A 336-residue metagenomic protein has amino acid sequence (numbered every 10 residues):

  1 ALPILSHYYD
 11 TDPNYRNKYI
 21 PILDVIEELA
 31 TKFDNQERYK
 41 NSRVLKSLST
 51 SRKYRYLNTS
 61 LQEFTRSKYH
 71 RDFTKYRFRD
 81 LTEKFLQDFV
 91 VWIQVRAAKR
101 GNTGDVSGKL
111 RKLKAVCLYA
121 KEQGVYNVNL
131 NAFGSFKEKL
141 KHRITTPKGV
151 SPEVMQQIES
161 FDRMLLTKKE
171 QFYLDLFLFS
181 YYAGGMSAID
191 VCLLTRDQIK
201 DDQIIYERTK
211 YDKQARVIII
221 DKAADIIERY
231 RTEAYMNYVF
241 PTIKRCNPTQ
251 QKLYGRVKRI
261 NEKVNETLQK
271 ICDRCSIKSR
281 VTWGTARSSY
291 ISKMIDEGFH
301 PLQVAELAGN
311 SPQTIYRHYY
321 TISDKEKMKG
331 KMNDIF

Functional and structural regions predicted by a protein language model:
A1-E28, K32, K40-R43: N-terminal helical hairpins
A30-S49, N58-T145, F161-M164: N-terminal core-binding DNA-recognition domain of tyrosine recombinases/integrases
S107, A132-A188, C192: Basic, Lys/Arg- and aromatic-enriched nucleic-acid-binding interface segment
S135, L193-R229: Conserved tyrosine-mediated DNA breakage-rejoining catalytic core shared by Y-recombinases
M155, I220-K278: Active-site/catalytic core of tyrosine-dependent DNA strand-transfer enzymes
L166-K168, E233, N265-E306: Short, basic (Lys/Arg/His-rich) helix/loop patches that form interaction surfaces in the mid-to-C-terminal regions
D197-I205, K278-S279, F299-H318: Short, polar N-cap/turn motifs at the start of nucleic acid-interacting alpha helices
R208-D212, C246, A308-N333: Catalytic-site neighborhood detector that most strongly recognizes the C-terminal catalytic loop/helix of tyrosine
